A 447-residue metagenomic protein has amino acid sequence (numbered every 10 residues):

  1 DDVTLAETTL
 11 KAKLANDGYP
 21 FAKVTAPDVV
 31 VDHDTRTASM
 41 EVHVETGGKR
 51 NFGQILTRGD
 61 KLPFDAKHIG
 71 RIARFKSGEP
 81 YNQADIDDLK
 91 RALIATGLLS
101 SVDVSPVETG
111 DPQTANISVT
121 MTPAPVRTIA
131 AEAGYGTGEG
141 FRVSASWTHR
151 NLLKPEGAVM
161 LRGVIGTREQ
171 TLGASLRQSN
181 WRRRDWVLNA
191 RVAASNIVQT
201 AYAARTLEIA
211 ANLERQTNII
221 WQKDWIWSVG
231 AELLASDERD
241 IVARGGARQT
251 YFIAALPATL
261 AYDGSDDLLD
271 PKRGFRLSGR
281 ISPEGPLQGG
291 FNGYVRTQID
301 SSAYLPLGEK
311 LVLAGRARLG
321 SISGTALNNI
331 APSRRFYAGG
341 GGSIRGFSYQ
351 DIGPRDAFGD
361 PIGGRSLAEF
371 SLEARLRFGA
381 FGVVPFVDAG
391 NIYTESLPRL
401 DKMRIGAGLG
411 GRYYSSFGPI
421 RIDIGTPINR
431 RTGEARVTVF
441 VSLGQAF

Functional and structural regions predicted by a protein language model:
D1-I117, V126, G140-R142: Interaction-mediating elements
H33-T35, G48, G110, I165-E169 (+4 more regions): A generic beta-sheet turn/junction motif
L62, N82-S278, L313, R345-G346 (+5 more regions): Gram-negative/organellar outer-membrane beta-barrel architecture
A115, K310-F386, T394: Extracytoplasmic gating/loop element in the C-terminal half of outer-membrane beta-barrel translocons and assembly
N189-V192, L207-A211, R280-E284, N292-T325: Transmembrane beta-barrel strand/turn architecture of Gram-negative outer membrane proteins
A193, R318-S321, P385-Y393, L400-R404 (+1 more regions): Active/binding-pocket-proximal capping segment
R399-S415: Strand-loop-strand
